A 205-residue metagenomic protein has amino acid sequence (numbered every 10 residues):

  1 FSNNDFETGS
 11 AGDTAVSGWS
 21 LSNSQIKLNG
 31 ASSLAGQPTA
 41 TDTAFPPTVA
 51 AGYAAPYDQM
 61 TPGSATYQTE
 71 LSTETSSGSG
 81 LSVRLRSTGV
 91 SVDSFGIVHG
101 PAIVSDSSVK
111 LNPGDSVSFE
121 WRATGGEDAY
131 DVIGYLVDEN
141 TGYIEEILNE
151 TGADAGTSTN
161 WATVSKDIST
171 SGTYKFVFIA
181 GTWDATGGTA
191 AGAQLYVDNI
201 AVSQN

Functional and structural regions predicted by a protein language model:
F1-S169, T173-N205: Aromatic (Trp/Tyr/Phe) and Gly/Pro-enriched flexible surface segments
